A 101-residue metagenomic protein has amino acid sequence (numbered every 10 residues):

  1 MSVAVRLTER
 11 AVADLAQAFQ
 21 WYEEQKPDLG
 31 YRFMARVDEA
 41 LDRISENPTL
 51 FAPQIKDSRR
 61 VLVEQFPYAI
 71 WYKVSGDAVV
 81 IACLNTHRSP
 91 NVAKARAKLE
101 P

Functional and structural regions predicted by a protein language model:
M1-M34, P101: Arg/Lys-rich, positively charged N-terminal/basic patches that mediate binding to nucleic acids
L7, E23, F33, K56-D57 (+2 more regions): Short alpha-helical segments used as structural interaction elements across diverse proteins
A16-F19, D38-S45: Structural signal for well-ordered, non-membrane alpha-helices
Y31, K73-P101: Enriched for short, Lys/Arg-rich terminal
E39, E46-N85: Basic/aromatic recognition patch in beta-strand/loop cores that engages polyanionic ligands
